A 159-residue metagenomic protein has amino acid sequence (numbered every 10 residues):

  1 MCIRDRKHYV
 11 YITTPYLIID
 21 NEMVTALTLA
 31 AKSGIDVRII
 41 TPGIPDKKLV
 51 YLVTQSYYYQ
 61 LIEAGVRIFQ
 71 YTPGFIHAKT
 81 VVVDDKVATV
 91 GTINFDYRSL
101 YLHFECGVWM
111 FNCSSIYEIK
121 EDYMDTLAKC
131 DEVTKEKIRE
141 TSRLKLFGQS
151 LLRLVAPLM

Functional and structural regions predicted by a protein language model:
M1-D5: Conserved small/polar residues in nucleotide/adenosyl-binding loops
Y9-Y11, Y16-M159: PLD/PLD-like phosphodiesterase catalytic module centered on the HKD motif
